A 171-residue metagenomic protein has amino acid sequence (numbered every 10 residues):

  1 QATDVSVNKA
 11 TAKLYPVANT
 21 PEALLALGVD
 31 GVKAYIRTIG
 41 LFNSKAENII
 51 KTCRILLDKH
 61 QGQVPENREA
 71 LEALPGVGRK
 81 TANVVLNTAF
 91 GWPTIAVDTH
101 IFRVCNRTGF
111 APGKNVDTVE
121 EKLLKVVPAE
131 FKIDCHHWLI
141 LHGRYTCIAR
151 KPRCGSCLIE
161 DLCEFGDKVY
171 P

Functional and structural regions predicted by a protein language model:
Q1-P171: Catalytic cores of DNA base-excision repair glycosylases
